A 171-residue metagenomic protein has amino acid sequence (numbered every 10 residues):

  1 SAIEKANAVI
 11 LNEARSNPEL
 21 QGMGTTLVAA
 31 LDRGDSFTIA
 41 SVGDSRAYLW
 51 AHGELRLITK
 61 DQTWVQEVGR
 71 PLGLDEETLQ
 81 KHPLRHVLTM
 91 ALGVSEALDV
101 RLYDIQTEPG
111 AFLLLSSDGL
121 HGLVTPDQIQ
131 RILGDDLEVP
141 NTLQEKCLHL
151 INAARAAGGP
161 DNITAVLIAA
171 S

Functional and structural regions predicted by a protein language model:
S1-S171: PP2C/PPM-type serine/threonine phosphatase catalytic domain
